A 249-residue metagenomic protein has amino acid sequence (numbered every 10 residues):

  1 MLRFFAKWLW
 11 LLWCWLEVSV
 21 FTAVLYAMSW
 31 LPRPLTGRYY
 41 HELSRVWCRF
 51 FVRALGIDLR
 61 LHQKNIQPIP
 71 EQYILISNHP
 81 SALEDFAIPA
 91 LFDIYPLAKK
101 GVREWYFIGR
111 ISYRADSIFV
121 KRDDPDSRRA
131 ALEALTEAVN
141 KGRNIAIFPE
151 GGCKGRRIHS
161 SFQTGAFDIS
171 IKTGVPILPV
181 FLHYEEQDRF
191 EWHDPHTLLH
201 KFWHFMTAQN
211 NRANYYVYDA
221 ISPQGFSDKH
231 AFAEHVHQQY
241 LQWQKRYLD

Functional and structural regions predicted by a protein language model:
M1-R60: N-terminal membrane-anchoring alpha-helices
T22-E42, R53-A54, I69-P125: Catalytic core of membrane glycerolipid acyltransferases/transacylases, capturing the structured, soluble-facing
L61, I118-K121, P223: Short acidic-hydrophobic, aromatic-tinged amphipathic segments that line or gate anion-handling sites
Q72-I74, G142-F148: Residue-level preference for the first positions of well-ordered beta-strands
G109, R156-S227: A cross-family acyltransferase "interaction/gating" segment
I118-V139, N144: A membrane-cytosol interface segment of integral membrane proteins
C153: Short active-site segment of divalent metal-dependent hydrolases/proteases that encodes the spacing between
